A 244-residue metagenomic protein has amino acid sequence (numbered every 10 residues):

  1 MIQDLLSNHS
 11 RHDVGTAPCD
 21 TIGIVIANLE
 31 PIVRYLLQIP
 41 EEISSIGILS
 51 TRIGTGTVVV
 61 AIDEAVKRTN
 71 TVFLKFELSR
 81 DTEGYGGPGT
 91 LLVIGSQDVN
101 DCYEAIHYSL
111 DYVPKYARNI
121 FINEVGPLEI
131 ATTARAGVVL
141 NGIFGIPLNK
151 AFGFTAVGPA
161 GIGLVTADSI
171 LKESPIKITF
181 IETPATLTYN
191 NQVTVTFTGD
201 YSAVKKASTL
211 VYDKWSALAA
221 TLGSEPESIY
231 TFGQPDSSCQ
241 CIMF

Functional and structural regions predicted by a protein language model:
I2-G54, E77-G89, I94-Q97, A117-F244: A structural signal for small-residue-enriched, beta-sheet-centric alpha/beta enzyme cores and oligomeric scaffold folds
T55-G86, V93-D101, Y108, Y112: Active-site cofactor/substrate anionic-group-binding motifs, chiefly glycine- and Lys/Arg-rich phosphate-binding loops
D101-E104, V165: Residues forming well-ordered secondary-structure scaffolds
Y103-Y112, A207-K214: Short amphipathic alpha-helices in soluble, non-transmembrane regions that often serve as interface/regulatory elements
